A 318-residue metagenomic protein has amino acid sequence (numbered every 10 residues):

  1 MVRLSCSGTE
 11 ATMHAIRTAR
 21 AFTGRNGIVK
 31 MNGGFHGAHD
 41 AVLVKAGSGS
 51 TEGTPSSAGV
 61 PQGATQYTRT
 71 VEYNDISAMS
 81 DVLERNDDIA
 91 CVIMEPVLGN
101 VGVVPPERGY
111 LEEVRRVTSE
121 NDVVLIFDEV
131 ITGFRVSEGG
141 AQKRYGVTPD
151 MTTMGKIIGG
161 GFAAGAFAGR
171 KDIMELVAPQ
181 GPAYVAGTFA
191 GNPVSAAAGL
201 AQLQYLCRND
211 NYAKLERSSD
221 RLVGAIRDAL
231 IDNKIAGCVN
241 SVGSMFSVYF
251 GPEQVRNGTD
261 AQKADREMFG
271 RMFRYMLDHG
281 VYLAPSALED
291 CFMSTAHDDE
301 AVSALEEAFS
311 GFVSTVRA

Functional and structural regions predicted by a protein language model:
M1-A318: Conserved N-terminal phosphate-binding loop of PLP-dependent enzymes in the Aspartate aminotransferase
